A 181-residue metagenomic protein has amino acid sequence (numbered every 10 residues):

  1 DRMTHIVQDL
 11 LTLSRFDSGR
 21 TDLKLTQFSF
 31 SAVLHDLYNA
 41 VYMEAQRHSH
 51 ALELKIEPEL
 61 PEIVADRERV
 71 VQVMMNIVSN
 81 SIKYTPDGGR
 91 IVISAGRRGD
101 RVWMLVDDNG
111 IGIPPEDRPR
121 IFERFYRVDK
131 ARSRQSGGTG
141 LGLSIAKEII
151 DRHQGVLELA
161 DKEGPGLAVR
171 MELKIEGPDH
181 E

Functional and structural regions predicted by a protein language model:
S18-L23, E62-A65: Conserved micro-motifs of the catalytic ATP-binding
K24-S29, Q46, A51-P61: Conserved catalytic submotifs in the C-terminal HATPase_c
S81-I82: Short helix-loop "hinge" at the ATP-lid/N-box region of the Bergerat-fold HATPase_c
G88-D100: Short beta-strand/loop element within the Bergerat-fold HATPase_c
D108: Acidic ATP/Mg2+-coordinating residue in the GHKL
I113-R127: Short conserved segment of the HATPase_c
